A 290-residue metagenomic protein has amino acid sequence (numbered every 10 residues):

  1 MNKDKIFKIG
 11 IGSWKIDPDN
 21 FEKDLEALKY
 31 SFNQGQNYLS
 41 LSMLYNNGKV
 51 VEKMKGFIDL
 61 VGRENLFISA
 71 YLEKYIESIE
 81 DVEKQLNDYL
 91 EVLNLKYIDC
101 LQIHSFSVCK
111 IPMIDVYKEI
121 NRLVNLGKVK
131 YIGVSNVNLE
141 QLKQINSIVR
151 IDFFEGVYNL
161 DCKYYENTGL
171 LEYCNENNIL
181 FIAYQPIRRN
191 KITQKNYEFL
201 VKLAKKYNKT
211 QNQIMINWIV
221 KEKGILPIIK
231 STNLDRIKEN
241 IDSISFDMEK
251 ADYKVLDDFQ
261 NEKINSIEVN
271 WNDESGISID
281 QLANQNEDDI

Functional and structural regions predicted by a protein language model:
M1-L66, N284-I290: N-terminal binding-site loop/beta-alpha segment at the start of enzyme catalytic domains that lines or forms
K5-I9, G35-Y38, G62-L66, L95-D99 (+4 more regions): Short, well-ordered coil/turn segments that N-cap beta-strands
I16-E22, S42-E52, Y75-E80, V108-I111 (+2 more regions): Acidic-and-aromatic substrate-binding clefts and catalytic sites of carbohydrate-active enzymes
D19-S31, S78-L93, E140-L142: Short, acidic/polar
F32-N33, M54-N65, N87-L95, N146-V149 (+1 more regions): Acidic (Asp/Glu)-rich catalytic clusters
E64-I76, C100-S105: A short, structured active-site edge motif that brings together acidic residues
L93-C109: Active-site groove signature of glycoside hydrolases
F106-I290: Beta/alpha (TIM)-barrel catalytic core signal, keyed to glycine-rich beta->alpha loops juxtaposed to Asp/Glu that bind
